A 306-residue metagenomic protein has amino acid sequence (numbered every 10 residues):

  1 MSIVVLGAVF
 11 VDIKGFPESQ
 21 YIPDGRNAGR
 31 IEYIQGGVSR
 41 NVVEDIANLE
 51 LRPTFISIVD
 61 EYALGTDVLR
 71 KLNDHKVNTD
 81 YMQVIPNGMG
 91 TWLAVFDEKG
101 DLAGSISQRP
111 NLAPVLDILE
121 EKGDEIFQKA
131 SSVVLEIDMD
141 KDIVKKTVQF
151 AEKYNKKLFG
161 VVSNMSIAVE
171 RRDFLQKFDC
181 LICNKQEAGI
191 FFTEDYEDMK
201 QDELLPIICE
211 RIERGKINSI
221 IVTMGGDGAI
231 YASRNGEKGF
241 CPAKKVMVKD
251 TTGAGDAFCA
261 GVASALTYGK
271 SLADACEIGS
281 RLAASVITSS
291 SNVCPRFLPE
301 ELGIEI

Functional and structural regions predicted by a protein language model:
M1-I58, A63-R70, D74, W92 (+1 more regions): Glycine-rich phosphate/adenosyl-contacting loop at the front of the ribokinase-like
I3-V4, N27, D198-I306: Conserved phosphate-binding/catalytic region of the ribokinase-like
I46, N184, G255: Short, conserved phosphate/pyrophosphate- and ester-handling motifs at nucleotide-, phospho-/glycolipid
A47, K145-N155: Surface-exposed amphipathic alpha-helices with a cationic face
K71-P86: A glycine-rich helix N-cap at a beta->alpha junction
V84, A94-S132, I137: Conserved phosphate-binding/catalytic loop of the ribokinase/pfkB sugar-kinase fold
E152-K157, V162-K238: Conserved phosphate/ATP/ADP-binding segment of small-molecule kinases
